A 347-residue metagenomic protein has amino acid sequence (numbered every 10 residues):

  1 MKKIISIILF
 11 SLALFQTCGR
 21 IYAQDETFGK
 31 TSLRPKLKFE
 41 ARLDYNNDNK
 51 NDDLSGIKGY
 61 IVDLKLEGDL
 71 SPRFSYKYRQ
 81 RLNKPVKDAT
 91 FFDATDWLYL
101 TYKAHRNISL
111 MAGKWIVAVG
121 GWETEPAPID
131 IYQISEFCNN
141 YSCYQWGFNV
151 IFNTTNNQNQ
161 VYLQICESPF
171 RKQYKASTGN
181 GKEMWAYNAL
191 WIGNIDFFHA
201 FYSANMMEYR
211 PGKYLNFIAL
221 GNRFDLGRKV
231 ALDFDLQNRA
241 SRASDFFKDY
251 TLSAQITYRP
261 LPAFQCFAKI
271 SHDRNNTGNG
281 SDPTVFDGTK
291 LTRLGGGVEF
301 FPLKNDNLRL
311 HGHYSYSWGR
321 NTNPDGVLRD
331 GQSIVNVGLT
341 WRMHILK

Functional and structural regions predicted by a protein language model:
M1-E26: Bacterial Sec-dependent N-terminal signal peptides
D25-Y45, D53-F170, G193-N194: Outer membrane beta-barrel
R34, E40-D52, D88, Y99 (+3 more regions): Outer-membrane beta-barrel pore domains
S55-I57, D93, N139, N180 (+3 more regions): Aromatic-acidic/polar surface patches that form glycan- and anion
Y60, A94, R106, Y144 (+5 more regions): Exposed loop/turn and edge beta-strand positions of beta-sandwich/beta-sheet ligand-binding modules
S135-S142, G179-E183, S271: Short, well-structured alpha-helical patches and their helix-loop capping segments that border functional surfaces
G147, A186-N188, A219: Short glycine-rich loop/turn motifs
Y162-K213: Loop-centered beta-sheet repeat module
